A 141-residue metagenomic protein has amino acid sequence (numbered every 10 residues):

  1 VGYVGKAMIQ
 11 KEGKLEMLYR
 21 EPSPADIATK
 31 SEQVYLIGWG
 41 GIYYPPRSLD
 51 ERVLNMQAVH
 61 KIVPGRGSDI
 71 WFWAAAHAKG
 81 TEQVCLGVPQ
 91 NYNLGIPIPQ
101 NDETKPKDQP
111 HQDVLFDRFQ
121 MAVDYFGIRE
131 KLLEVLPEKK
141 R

Functional and structural regions predicted by a protein language model:
V1-M56: Conserved catalytic core of nucleotide-sugar-dependent glycosyltransferases
E51-R141: C-terminal catalytic/acceptor-binding lobe
